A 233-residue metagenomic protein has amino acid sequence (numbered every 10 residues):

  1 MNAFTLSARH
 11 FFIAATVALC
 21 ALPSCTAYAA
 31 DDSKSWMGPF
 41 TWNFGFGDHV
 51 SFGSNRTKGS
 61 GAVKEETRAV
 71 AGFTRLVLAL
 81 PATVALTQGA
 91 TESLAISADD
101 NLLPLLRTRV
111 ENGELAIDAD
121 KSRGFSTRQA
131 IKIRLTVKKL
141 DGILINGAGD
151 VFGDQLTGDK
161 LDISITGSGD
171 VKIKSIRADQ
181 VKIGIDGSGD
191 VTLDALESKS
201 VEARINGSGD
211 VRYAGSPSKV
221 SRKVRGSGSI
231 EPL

Functional and structural regions predicted by a protein language model:
N2-L233: Intrinsically disordered, low-complexity terminal regions
